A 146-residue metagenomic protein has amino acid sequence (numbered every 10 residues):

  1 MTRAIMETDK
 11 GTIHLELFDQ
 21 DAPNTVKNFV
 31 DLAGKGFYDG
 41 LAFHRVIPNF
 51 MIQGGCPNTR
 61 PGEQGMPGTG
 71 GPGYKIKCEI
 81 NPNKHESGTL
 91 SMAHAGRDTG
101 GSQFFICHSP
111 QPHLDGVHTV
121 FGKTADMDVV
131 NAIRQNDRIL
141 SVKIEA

Functional and structural regions predicted by a protein language model:
M1-A146: Cyclophilin-like peptidyl-prolyl cis-trans isomerases
